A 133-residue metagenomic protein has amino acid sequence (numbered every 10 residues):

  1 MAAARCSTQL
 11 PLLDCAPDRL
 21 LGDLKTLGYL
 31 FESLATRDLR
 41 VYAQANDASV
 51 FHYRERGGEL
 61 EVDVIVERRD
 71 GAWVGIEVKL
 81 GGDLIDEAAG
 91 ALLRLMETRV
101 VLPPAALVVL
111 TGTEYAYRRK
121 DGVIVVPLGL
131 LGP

Functional and structural regions predicted by a protein language model:
M1-P133: A cross-kingdom feature that marks ATP-driven nucleic-acid transaction machinery
